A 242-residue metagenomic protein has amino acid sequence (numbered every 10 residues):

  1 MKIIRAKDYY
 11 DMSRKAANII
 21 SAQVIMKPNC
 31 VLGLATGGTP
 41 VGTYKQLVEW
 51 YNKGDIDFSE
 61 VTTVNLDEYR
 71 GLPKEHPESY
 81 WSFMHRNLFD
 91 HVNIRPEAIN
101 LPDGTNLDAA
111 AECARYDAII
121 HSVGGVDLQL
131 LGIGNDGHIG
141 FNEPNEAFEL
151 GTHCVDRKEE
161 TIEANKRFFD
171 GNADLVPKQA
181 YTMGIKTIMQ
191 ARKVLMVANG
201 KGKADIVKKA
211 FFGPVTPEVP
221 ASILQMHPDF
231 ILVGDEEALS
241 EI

Functional and structural regions predicted by a protein language model:
M1-L32: N-terminal glycine-/serine-/threonine-rich phosphate-binding loop
M26-N52: Glycine-rich N-terminal segment of FAD-binding domains in flavoprotein oxidoreductases, spanning the beta-loop-helix
C30, G38-T43, I119-E146: A glycine-rich beta-strand to alpha-helix segment that forms a phosphate/ribose-binding loop at ligand/cofactor sites
G33-G37, N65, P102-D103, L130-I133 (+2 more regions): Short beta-strand segments
Q46-D57, Y80-S82, P144-H153, G213-V215: A glycine- and small-aliphatic-rich helix-loop capping segment at beta-alpha/alpha-beta transitions that lines
I56-Q129: Ligand-binding beta-strand-loop-alpha-helix segment within the catalytic cores of soluble metabolic enzymes
G140-I185: Class I SAM-dependent methyltransferase SAM-binding "motif I" and its flanking Rossmann-like core
M183-K186, Q190-I242: ATP/nucleoside-binding phosphotransfer catalytic cores, i.e., glycine-rich phosphate-binding loops
